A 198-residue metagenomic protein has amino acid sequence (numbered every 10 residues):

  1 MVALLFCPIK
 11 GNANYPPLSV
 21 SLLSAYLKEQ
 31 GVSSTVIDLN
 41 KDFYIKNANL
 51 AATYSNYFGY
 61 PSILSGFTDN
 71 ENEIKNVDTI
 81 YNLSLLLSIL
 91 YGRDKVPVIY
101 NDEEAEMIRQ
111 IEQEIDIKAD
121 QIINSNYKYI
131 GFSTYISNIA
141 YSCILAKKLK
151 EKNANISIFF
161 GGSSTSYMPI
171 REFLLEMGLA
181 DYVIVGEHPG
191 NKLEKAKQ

Functional and structural regions predicted by a protein language model:
M1-N12: Nucleotide-activated donor-dependent transferases that construct or modify glycoconjugates
K10-S19, L23-F43, E104-Q198: Glycine-rich beta-alpha loop elements in corrinoid/cobalamin-binding modules across cobalamin-dependent enzymes
T35-Q113: Conserved N-terminal ligand/cofactor-binding loop architecture of enzyme catalytic domains
